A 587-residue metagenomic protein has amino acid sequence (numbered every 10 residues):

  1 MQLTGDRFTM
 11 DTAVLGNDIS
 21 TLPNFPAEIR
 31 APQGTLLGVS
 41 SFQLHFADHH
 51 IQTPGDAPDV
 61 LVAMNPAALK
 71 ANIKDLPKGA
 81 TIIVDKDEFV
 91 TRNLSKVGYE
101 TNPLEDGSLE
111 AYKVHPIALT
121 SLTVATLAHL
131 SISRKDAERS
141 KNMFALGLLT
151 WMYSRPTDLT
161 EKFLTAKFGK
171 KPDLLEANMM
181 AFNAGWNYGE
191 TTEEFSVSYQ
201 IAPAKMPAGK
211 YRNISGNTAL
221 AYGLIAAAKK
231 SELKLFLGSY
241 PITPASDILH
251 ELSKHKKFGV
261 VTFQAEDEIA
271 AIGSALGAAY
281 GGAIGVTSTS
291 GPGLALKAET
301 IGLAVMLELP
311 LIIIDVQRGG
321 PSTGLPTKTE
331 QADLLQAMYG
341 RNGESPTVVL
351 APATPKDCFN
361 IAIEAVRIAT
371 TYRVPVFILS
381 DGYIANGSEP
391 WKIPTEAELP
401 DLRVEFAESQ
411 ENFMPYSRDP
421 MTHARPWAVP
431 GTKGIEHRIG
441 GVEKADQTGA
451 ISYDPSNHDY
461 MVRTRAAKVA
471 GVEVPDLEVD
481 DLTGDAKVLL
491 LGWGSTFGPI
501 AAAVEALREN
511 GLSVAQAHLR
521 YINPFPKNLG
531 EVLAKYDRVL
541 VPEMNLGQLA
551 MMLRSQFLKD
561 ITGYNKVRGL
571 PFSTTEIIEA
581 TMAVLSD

Functional and structural regions predicted by a protein language model:
M1-P77, Y222, A227, L235-F236 (+2 more regions): Thiamine diphosphate
M1-S231: Active-site cofactor/cluster-binding pocket
S20-P23, T81-D87, L237, I314-D315 (+2 more regions): Short internal beta-strands
F25, A181, A202-M206, Y240-P244 (+4 more regions): A glycine-rich phosphate-binding loop feature that marks nucleotide/adenosyl-phosphate handling sites
P26-R30, F89-R92, L122, I269-I272 (+6 more regions): Short gly/pro/ser/thr-enriched loop/turn and capping motifs at secondary-structure boundaries
L109-Y112, P116-T120, K328-D381, D401-E408 (+2 more regions): Conserved thiamine diphosphate
A125-L127, E194-G209, A227-K234, E251-F258 (+4 more regions): Gly-rich Lys/Arg/Thr-decorated short loops/hinges at beta-loop-alpha junctions or inter-strand turns that position
M206, N213-G223, S231, I361 (+1 more regions): Flexible, low-complexity linker and terminal segments
